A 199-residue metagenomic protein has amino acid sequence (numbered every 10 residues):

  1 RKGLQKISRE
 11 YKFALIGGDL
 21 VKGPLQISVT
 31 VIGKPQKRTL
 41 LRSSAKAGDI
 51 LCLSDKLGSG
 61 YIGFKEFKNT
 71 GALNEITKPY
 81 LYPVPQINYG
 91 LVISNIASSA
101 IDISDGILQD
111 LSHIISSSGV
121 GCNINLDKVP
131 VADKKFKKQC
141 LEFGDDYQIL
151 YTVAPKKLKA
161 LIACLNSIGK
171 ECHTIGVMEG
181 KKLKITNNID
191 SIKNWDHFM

Functional and structural regions predicted by a protein language model:
R1-E66, V177: Glycine-rich anion-binding loops of enzyme active sites
L4, L111, L161: Aromatic/hydrophobic pocket-lining residues that form π-stacking "cages" and hydrophobic walls in ligand
I7-S8, I115, L165: A generic structural signal for well-ordered alpha-helical segments
V29-L41, N74-V92: Active-site glycine-rich loop that binds ribose-phosphate moieties when present
S59, G63-P79: Short, compositionally biased
E66, Y80-D145: Active-site-proximal betaalpha loop/short-helix elements that scaffold phosphoryl/nucleotidyl transfer chemistry
Y80-V84, I162-M199: Acidic, Ser/Thr/Pro-rich beta/coil linker or hinge segments at domain junctions
T152-K159: Helix N-cap motif at beta-to-alpha junctions
